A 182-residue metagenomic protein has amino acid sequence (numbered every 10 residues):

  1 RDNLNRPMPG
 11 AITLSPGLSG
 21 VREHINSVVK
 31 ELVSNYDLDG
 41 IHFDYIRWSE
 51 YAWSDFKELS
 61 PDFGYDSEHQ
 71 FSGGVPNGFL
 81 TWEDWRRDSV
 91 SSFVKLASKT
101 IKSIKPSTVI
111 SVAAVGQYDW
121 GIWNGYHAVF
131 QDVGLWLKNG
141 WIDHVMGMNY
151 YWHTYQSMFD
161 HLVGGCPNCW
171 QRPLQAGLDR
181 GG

Functional and structural regions predicted by a protein language model:
R1-N35: Active-site-adjacent "subsite" loops/lids of carbohydrate-active enzymes
R1-R6, H42-Y45, K99, S107: Glycine-rich, aromatic-flanked loop segments that form ligand/cofactor-binding clefts across common enzyme folds
I25, L32, I41-D44, I101 (+2 more regions): Conserved, mostly hydrophobic/aromatic
D37-L38, I142: A structural motif
F43-R47, A114-V115: Short, well-ordered beta-to-alpha junction loops that form the rim of enzyme active sites and present histidine/acidic
I46, Y51, Y150: Flexible loop residues that form catalytic and substrate-binding hotspots at small-molecule/glycan-binding clefts
D55-G182: Glycoside hydrolase catalytic-domain groove-lining segments
